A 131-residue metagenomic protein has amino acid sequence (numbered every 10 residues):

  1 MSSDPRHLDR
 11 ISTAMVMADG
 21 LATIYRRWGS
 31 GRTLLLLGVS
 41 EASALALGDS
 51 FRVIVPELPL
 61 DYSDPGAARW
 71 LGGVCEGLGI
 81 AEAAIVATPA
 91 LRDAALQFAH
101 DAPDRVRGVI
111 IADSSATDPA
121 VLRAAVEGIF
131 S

Functional and structural regions predicted by a protein language model:
S2-A22: N-terminal cap/lid segment of alpha/beta-hydrolase-fold proteins
D4-R10, S50-V53, E82, R105-V106: A generic structural signal for alpha->beta connector loops
A18-G20, G29-G31, D49-S50, E76-E82 (+1 more regions): Active-site acidic short loop of glycosyltransferases
L21-Y62: Conserved HGGG/HGGXW glycine-rich cap/lid loop of the alpha/beta-hydrolase fold
I54-T88: Active-site loop/oxyanion-hole signature of alpha/beta-hydrolase fold enzymes
A81-T117: Conserved hydrolase catalytic core segment
V121-S131: Catalytic active-site module of serine/aspartate enzymes centered on a nucleophile-bearing elbow/loop
